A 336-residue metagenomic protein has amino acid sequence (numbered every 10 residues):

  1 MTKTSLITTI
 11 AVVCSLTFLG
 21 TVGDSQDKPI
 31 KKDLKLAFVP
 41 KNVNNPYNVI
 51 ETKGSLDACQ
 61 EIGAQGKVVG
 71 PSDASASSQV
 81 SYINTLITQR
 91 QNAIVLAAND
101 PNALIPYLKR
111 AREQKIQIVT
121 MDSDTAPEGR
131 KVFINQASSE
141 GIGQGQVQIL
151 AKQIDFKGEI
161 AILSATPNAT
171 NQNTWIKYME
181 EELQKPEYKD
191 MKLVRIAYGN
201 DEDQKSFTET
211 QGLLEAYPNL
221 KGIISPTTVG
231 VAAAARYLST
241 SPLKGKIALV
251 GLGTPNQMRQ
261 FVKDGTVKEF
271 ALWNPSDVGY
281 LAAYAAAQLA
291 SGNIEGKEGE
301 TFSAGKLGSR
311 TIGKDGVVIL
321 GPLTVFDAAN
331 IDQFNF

Functional and structural regions predicted by a protein language model:
M1-I10: Bacterial N-terminal signal peptides that target proteins for export
L6, G20-F336: A residue-level marker of the well-folded mature domains of exported/periplasmic proteins
T9-F18: Bacterial N-terminal signal peptides
